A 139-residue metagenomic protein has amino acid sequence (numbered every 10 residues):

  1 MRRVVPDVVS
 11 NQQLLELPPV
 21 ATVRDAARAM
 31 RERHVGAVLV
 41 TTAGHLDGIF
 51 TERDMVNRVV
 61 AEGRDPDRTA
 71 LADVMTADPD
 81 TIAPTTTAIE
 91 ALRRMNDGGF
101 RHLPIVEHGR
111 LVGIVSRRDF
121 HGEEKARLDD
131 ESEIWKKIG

Functional and structural regions predicted by a protein language model:
M1-Q13, T51-A83, T87-N96, L111 (+1 more regions): Tandem CBS (Bateman) regulatory domains
V8, A27-A29, T42-G44, E62-R64: Short hydrophobic/aromatic-rich motifs at helix boundaries and adjacent loops
E16-H34, T81-G99, V106, E124: The conserved cystathionine-beta-synthase
M30-R33, V38-D54, M95, L103-R118: A glycine-centered beta-loop-beta connector
